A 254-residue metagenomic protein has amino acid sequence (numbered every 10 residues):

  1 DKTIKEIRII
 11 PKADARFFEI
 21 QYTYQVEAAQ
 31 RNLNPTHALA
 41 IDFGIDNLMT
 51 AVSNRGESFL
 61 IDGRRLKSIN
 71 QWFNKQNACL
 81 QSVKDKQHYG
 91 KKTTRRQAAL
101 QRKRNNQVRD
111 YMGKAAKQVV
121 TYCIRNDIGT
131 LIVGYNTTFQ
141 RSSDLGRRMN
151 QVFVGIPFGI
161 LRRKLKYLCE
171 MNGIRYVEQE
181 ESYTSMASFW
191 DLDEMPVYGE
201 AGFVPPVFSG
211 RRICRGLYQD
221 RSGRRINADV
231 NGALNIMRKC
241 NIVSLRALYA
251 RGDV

Functional and structural regions predicted by a protein language model:
D1-K12, Q151, G155: Acidic carboxylate diad motif detector
D14-V254: Positively charged, helix-rich recognition surfaces that bind polyanionic ligands
